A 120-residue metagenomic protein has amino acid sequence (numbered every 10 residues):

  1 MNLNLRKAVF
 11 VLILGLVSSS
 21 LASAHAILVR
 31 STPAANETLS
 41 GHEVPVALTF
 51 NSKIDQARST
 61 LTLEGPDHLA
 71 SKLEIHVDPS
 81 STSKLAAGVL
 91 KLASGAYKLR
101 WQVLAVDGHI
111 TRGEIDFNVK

Functional and structural regions predicted by a protein language model:
M1-F10: Bacterial N-terminal signal peptides that target proteins for export
S18-S19: N-terminal signal peptide c-region/cleavage motif recognized by signal peptidases
S23-H42: N-terminal edge beta-strand
E37-G41, P45-S52, G108-K120: Extended, polar beta-sheet/loop recognition surfaces of beta-rich domains that mediate binding to diverse ligands
V46, S52-S71: Short, surface-exposed alpha-helix to beta-strand junction/turn motifs within ectodomains of secreted and cell-envelope
A47, K84-L90: Exposed aromatic-hydrophobic patches
G88, A93-L99: A glycine-anchored, Pro-Gly-centered beta-turn/N-cap motif
